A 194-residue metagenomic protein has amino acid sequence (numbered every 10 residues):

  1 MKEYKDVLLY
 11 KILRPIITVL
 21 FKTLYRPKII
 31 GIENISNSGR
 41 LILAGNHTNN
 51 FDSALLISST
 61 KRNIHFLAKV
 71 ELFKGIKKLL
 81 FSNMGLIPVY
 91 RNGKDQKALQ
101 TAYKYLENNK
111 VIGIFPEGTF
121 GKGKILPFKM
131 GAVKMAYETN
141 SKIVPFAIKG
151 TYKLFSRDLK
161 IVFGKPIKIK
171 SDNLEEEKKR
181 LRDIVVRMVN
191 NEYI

Functional and structural regions predicted by a protein language model:
M1-I42, K78, N83-L86, Q100 (+1 more regions): Membrane-anchoring hydrophobic helices of lipid-metabolizing enzymes
M1-Y4, L8, K97-I194: Non-catalytic C-terminal accessory region of glycerolipid acyltransferases and related lyso-lipid remodeling enzymes
L13, F73-K77, K153-S156: Short, glycine/polar-rich helix-capping loops at beta-to-alpha or helix-loop-helix junctions that flank or form
L20-K22, S59, F81, Y105 (+1 more regions): A generic structural signal for well-ordered alpha-helical segments
Y25, I64, M84, L159-I161: Small-molecule pocket liners
P27-I32, F51-S53, F73, L99-T101 (+1 more regions): A generic local structural motif
G31, A68-K69, G85, F115-P116 (+1 more regions): A secondary-structure boundary/capping signal
N37-G93: Catalytic core of membrane glycerolipid acyltransferases/transacylases, capturing the structured, soluble-facing
